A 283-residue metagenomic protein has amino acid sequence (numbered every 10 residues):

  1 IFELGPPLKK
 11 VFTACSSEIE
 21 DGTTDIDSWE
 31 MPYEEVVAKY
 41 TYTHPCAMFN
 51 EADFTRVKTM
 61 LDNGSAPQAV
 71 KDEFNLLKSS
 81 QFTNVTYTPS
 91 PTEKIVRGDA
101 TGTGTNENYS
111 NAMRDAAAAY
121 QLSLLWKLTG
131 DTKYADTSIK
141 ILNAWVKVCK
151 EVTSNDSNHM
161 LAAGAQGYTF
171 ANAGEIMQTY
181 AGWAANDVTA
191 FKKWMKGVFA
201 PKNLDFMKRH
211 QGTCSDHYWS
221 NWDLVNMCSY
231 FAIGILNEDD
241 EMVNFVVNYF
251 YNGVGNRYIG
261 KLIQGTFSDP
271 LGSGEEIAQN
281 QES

Functional and structural regions predicted by a protein language model:
I1, D131, F231-I235: Compositionally biased, low-hydrophobicity segments enriched in charged and small polar residues
I1-T23: Bacterial Sec-dependent N-terminal signal peptides
C15, I19-G212, L224, C228 (+1 more regions): Extracellular glycan-targeting catalytic surfaces
K193-S283: Extracellular polysaccharide-recognition and catalytic grooves
